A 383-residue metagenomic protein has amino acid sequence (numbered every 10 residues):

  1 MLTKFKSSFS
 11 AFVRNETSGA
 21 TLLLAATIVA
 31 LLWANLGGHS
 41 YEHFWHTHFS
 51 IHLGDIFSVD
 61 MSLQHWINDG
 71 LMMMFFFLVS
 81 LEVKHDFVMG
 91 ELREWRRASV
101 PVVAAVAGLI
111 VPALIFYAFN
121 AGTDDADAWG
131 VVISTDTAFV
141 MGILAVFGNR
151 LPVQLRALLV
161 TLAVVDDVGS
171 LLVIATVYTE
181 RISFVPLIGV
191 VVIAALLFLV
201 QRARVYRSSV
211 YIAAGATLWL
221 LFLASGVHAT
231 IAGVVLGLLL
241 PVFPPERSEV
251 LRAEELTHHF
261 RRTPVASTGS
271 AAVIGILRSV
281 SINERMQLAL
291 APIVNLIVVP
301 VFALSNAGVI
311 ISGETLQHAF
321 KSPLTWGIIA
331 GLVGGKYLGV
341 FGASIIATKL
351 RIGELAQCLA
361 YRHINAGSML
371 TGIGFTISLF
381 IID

Functional and structural regions predicted by a protein language model:
M1-N15, F49, S209-T217, L221 (+1 more regions): Predominantly late transmembrane helices and immediately cytosolic-facing juxtamembrane segments
K4-S10, F77-R93, M141-P152, A195-Y206 (+3 more regions): C-terminal ends of transmembrane helices
L22-N35, F75-L81, V111-F116, I193-F198 (+3 more regions): Hydrophobic core segments of alpha-helical transmembrane domains in multi-pass membrane transport and ion-translocation
L32-W45, S58-Q64, L78-W95, I110-G130 (+1 more regions): Transmembrane alpha-helix boundary signature
D60, Q64-M89, N295-E314, I329 (+3 more regions): Hydrophobic transmembrane alpha-helices of secondary-active transporters and Na+-translocating membrane complexes
Q64-F76, D124-A138, T161, T179-V192 (+2 more regions): Structural signature of hydrophobic alpha-helical transmembrane segments
D86-A113, S183-V192, G313-Y337, Y361 (+1 more regions): Entry/N-cap segments of selected transmembrane alpha helices and their immediately preceding amphipathic helices
L144-V250: Functional cores that coordinate and move charged inorganic groups
